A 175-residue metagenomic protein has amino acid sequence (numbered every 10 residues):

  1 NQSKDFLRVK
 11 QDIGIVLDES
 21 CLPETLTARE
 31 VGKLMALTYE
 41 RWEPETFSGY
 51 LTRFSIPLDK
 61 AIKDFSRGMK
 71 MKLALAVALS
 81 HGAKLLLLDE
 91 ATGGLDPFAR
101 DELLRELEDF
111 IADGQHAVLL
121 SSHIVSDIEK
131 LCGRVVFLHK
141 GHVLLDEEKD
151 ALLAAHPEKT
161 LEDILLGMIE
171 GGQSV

Functional and structural regions predicted by a protein language model:
N1-R8: ABC ATPase NBD Q-loop/coupling interface
Q11, L17-L73: ABC-family P-loop ATPase nucleotide-binding domains
L75, L95: Hydrophobic anchor residue at the start of the ABC signature
L86-E90: Catalytic Walker B motif of ABC-type/P-loop ATPase nucleotide-binding domains
P97-A99: Helix N-cap at the start of a conserved alpha-helix in ABC-type nucleotide-binding domains
D101-G114: Helical segment within the ABC ATPase nucleotide-binding domain
D146-E147: ABC ATPase "signature
